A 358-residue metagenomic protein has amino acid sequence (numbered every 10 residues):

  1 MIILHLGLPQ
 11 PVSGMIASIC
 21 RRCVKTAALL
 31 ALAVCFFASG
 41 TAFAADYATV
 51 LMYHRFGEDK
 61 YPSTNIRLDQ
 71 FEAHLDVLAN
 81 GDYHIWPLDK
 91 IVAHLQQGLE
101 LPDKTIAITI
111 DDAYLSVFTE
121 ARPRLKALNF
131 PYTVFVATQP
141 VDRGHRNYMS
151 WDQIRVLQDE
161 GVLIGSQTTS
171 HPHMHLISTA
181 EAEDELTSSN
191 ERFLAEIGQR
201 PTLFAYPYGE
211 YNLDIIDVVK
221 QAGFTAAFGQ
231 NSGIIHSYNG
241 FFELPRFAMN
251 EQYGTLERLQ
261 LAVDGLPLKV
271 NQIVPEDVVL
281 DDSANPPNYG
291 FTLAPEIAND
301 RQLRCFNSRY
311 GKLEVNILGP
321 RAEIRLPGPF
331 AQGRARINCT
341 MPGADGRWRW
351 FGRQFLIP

Functional and structural regions predicted by a protein language model:
I2-K104, K126-Y132, T138-G144, M149 (+1 more regions): Terminal accessory/targeting
D46-N65, G81-H84, H94-I106, Y114-D217 (+2 more regions): Metal-dependent polysaccharide deacetylase catalytic core of the NodB/CE4 family, i.e., the active-site-bearing domain
D89, Q230-N231: Beta->alpha turn/N-cap motifs
Y208, N231-S232: Short secondary-structure boundary segments
A226-G229, G254: Active-site/pore-lining binding-face segments in mid-to-C-terminal subdomains
G233-S237: A ligand-binding cleft/hinge motif common to bilobed small-molecule-binding domains
